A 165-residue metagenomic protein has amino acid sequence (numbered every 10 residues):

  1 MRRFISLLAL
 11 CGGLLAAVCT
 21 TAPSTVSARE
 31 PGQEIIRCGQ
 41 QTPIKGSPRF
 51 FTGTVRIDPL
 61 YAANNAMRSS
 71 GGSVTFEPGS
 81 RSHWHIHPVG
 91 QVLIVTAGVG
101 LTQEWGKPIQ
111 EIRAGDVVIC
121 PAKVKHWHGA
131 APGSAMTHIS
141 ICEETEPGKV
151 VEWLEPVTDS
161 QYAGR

Functional and structural regions predicted by a protein language model:
M1-F4: Positively charged n-region of N-terminal signal peptides that target proteins for export
L8-A22: Bacterial N-terminal signal peptides
S24-R68, V150-R165: A short, N-terminal "cap"/entry segment at the start of jelly-roll beta-barrel domains of the cupin/DSBH fold
R56-I57, S70-H87: Conserved short histidine dyad/triad with adjacent acidic residue
P59-Y61, T75, Q103, E111 (+1 more regions): Generic structural detector for well-ordered beta-strands
R68, I86-H87, G106, A130-P132: Short glycine/proline-enriched turns and hinge-like loops at secondary-structure junctions
R81, I86-A114, V124: A short beta-strand-loop-beta hairpin characteristic of the jelly-roll/cupin
L101, P108-I109, R113-A114, A122-V150: Ligand-binding loop in jelly-roll beta-barrel domains
